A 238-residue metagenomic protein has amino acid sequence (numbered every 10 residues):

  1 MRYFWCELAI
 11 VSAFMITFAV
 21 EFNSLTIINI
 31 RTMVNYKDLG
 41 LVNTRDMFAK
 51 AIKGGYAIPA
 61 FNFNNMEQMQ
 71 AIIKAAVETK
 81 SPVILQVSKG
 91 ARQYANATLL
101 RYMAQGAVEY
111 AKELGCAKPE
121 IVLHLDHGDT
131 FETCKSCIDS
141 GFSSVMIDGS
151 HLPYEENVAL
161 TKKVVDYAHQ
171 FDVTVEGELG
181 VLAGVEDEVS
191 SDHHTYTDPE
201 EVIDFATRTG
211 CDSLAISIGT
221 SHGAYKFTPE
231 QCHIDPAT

Functional and structural regions predicted by a protein language model:
Y3, E7-T17, S24-N29: Short, positively charged and aromatic/hydrophobic N-terminal segments
N29-R31, D235-T238: Short, intrinsically disordered, charge-balanced linker/junction segments flanking boundaries in proteins
M33-I58: N-terminal amphipathic alpha-helix/helix-capping segment at the start of soluble metabolic enzymes
T44-M47, M66-I84, G90, L100-A111 (+2 more regions): Alpha/beta enzyme core
I52-A57, S81-V83, C116-P119: Short, surface-exposed connector motifs at secondary-structure boundaries
F63, V122-D129: Glycine-rich beta-to-alpha transition loops that act as phosphate-gripper elements at the mouths of alpha/beta enzyme
N96: Conserved, carboxylate-rich catalytic/transport cores that coordinate ions
A117-L123, F171-T174: Short beta-strand/loop segments at the ligand-binding rim of alpha/beta enzyme cores
